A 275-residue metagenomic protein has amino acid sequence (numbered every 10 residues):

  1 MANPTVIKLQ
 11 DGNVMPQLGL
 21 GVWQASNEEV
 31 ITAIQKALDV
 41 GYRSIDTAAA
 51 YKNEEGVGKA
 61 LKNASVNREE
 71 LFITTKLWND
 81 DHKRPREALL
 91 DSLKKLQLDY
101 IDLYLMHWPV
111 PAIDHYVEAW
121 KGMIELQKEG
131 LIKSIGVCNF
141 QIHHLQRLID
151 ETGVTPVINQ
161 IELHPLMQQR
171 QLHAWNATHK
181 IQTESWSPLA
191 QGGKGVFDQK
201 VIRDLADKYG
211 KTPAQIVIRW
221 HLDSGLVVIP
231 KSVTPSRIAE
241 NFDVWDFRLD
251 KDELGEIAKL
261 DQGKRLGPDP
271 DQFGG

Functional and structural regions predicted by a protein language model:
M1-L71, G122, L189-A190, E256 (+1 more regions): N-terminal binding-site loop/beta-alpha segment at the start of enzyme catalytic domains that lines or forms
A2-I7, E55, K59-K62, A88-D91 (+2 more regions): Alpha-helical scaffolding within the catalytic cores of extracellular/periplasmic polymer-degrading hydrolases
A25-E28, D46-G56, W78-P85, P111-D114 (+2 more regions): Acidic-and-aromatic substrate-binding clefts and catalytic sites of carbohydrate-active enzymes
A25-L38, D81-Q97, H143-Q146, M167-Q168: Short, acidic/polar
S44, Y100-L103, S134, I158: Residues at the N-termini of beta-strands
R68-D81, L103-P109, L163: A short, structured active-site edge motif that brings together acidic residues
P85-M106, E125-E129, D150-E151: CE4/NodB-like, metal-dependent polysaccharide N-deacetylase domain that modifies extracellular/periplasmic N-acetylated
P109-G275: Beta/alpha (TIM)-barrel catalytic core signal, keyed to glycine-rich beta->alpha loops juxtaposed to Asp/Glu that bind
